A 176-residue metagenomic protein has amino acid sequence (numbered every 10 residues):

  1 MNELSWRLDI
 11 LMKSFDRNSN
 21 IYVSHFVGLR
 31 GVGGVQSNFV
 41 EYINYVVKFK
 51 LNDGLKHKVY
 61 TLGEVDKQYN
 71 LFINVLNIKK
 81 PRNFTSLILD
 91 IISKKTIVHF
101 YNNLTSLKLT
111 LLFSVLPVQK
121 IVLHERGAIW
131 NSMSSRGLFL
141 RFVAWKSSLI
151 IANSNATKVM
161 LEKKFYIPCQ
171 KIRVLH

Functional and structural regions predicted by a protein language model:
E3-R17, S24-N83: N-terminal strand-loop element at the rim of the active site of nucleotide-sugar-dependent glycosyltransferases
T61, F100, A152-N153, V174: Short beta-strand scaffold positions
E64-N70, S132, V159-L161: Short, charged/polar "capping" segments at the starts of alpha-helices and the immediately preceding loops
V65, L104-S106, A156-K158: Alpha-helix capping/helix-boundary segments
T85-I92: Short amphipathic alpha-helix with an adjacent loop that forms part of the alpha/beta core around
F100-L109, E125-R126: Short His-centered aromatic/hydrophobic patch
V122-A152, V159, Y166: A conserved, positively charged/aromatic
K158-H176: Helix-loop-beta element that forms the nucleotide-linked donor phosphate-binding surface in glycosyltransferases
